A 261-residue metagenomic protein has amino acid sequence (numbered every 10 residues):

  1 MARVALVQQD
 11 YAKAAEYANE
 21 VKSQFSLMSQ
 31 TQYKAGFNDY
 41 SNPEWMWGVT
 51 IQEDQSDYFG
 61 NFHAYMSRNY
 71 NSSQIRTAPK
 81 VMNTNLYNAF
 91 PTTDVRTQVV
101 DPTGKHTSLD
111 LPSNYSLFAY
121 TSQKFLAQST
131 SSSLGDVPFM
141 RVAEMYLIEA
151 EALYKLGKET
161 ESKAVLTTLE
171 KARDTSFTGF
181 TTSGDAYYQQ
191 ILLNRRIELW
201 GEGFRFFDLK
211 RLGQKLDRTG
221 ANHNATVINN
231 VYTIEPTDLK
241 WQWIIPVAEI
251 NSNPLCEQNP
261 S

Functional and structural regions predicted by a protein language model:
M1-H63, Q74, N88-S261: Acidic/polar-rich alpha-helix caps and helix-coil junctions
S67-M82: Short, cationic low-complexity segments
